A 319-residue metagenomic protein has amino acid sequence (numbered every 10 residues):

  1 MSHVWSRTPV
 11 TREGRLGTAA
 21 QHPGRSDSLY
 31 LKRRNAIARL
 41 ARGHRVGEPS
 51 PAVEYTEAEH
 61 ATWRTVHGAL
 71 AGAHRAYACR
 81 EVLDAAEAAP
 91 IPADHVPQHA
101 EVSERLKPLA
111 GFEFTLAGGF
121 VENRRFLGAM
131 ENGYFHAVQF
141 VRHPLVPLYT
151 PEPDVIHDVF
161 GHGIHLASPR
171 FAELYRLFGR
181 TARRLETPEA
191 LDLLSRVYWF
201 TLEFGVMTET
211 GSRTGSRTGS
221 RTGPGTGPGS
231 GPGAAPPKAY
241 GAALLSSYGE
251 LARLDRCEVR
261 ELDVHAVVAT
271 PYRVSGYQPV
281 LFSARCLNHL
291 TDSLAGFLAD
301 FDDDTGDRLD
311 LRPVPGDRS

Functional and structural regions predicted by a protein language model:
M1-G163, P279-S319: The feature captures two recurrent sequence modes
L145-G211, G215, G223, G227-D292: A contiguous, surface-oriented mixed alpha/beta subdomain in the mid-to-C-terminal portion of proteins that forms
